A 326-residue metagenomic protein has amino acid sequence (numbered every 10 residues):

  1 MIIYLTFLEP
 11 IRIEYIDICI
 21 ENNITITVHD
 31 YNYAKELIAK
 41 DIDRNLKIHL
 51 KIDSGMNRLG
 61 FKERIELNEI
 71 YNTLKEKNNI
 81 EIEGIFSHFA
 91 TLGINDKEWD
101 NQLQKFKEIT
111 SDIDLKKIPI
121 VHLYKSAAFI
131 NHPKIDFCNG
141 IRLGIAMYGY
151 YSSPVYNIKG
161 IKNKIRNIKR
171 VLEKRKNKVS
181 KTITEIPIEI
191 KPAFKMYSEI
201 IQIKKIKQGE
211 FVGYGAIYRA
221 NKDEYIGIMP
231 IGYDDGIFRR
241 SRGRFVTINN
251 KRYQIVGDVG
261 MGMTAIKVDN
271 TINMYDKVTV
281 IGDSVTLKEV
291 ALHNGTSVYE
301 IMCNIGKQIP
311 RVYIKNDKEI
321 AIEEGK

Functional and structural regions predicted by a protein language model:
M1-D112, K116-H122: Active-site-proximal beta-alpha core segment in soluble small-molecule metabolic enzymes
I11-I13, D30-K35, D100-K326: Active-site anion/phosphate-binding pocket segments in diverse small-molecule metabolic enzymes
